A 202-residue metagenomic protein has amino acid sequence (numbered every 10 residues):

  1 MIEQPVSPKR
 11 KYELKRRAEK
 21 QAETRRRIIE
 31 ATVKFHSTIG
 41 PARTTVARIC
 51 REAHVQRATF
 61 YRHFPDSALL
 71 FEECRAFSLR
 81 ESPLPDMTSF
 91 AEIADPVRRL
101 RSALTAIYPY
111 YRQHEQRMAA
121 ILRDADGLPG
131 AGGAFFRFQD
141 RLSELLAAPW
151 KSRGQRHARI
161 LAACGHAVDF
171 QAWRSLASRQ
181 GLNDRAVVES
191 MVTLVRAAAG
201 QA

Functional and structural regions predicted by a protein language model:
M1-V55, L69: Basic, helix-initiating cap at the start of DNA-binding domains
E30, V97-A119, V188-R196: Amphipathic alpha-helical segments that line or abut small-molecule/effector binding pockets and mediate allosteric
H36, F64, L69-S78, M118-I121 (+2 more regions): Alpha-helical DNA-contacting segments of helix-turn-helix folds
V46, R75-P83: Short, basic, alpha-helical segments at the C-terminal edge of helix-turn-helix-like DNA-binding modules
H54-F64: Short hydrophobic/aromatic patch on the recognition helix
F64, R123-G127, A167: Short helix-capping/turn signature of helix-turn-helix
E73, D86-Q113, F136-Q139: Hydrophobic alpha-helical connector segments
P149-L194, A202: Hydrophobic/aromatic-rich alpha-helical bundle segments in the mid-to-C-terminal region
